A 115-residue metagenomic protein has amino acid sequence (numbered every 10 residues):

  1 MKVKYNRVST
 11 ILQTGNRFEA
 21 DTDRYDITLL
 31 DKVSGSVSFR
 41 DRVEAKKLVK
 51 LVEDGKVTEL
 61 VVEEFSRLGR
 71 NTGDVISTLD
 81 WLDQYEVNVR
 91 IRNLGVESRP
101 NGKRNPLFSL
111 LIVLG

Functional and structural regions predicted by a protein language model:
M1-G115: Short, structured surface patches at the beginning of a domain
